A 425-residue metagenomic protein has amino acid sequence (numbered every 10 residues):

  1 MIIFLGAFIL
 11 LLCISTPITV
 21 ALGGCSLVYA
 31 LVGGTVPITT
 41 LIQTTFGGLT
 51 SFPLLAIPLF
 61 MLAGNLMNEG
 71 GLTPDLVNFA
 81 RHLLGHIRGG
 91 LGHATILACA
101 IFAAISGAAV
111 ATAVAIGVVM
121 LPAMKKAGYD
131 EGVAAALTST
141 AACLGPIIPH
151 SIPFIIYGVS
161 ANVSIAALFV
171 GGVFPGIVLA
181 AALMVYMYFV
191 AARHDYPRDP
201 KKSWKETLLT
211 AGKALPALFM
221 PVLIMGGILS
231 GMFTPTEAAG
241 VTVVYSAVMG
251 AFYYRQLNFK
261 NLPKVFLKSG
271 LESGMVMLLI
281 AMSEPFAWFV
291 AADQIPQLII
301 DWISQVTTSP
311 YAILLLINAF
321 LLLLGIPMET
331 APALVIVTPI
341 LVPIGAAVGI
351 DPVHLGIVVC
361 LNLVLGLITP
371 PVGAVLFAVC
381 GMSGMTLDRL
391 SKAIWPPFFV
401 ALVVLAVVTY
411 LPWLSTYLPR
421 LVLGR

Functional and structural regions predicted by a protein language model:
M1-R425: Alpha-helical transmembrane segments of multi-pass membrane transport proteins
